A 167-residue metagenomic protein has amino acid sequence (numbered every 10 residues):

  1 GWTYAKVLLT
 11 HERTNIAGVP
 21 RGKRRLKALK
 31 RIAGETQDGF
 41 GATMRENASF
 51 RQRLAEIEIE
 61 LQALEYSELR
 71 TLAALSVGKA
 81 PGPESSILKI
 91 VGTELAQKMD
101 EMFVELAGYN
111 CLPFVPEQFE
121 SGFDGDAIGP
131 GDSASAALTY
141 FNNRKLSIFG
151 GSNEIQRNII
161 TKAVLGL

Functional and structural regions predicted by a protein language model:
G1-L64, L146, K162: Glycine-rich beta->alpha junctions and the first turn(s) of the following alpha-helix
W2, S86-L167: Alpha-helix capping/hinge segments and adjacent helical runs
H11-R21, A80-E94: Generic detector of contiguous secondary-structure segments
R25, E46, E84, N153-E154: Residue-level preference for nonpolar/small residues embedded in alpha-helices
L26, L61, G82, I87 (+1 more regions): Active-site lining segments that contact anionic ligands and/or coordinate catalytic metals
R31, L54-V77, T93-L106: Loop-to-helix element that buttresses phosphate recognition and phosphoryl-transfer chemistry
G41-R45, L75-S86: Short, surface-exposed loop/turn segments at secondary-structure junctions
